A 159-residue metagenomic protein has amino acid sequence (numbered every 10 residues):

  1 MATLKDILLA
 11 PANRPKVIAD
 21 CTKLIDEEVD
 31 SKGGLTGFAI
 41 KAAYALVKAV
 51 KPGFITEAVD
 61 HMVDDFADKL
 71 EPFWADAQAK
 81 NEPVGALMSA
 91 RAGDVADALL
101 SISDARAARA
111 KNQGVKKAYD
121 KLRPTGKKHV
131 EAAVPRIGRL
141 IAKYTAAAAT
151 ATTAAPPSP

Functional and structural regions predicted by a protein language model:
M1-A92, D97, I102, D120 (+1 more regions): Hydrophobic membrane-targeting and insertion signals
A98-A146: Amphipathic alpha-helical binding modules
